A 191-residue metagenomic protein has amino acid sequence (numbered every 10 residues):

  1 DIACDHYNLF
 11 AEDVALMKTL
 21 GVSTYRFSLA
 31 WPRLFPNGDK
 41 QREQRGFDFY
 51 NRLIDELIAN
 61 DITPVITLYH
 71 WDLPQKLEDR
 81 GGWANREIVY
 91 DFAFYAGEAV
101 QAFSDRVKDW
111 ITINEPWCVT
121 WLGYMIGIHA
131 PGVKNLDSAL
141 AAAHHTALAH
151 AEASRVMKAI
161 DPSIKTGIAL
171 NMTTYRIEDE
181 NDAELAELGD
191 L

Functional and structural regions predicted by a protein language model:
D1-F47, L53-A59: N-terminal structural segment of carbohydrate-active enzymes
N37-G38, F47, N51-L191: Active-site region of glycoside hydrolase catalytic domains
